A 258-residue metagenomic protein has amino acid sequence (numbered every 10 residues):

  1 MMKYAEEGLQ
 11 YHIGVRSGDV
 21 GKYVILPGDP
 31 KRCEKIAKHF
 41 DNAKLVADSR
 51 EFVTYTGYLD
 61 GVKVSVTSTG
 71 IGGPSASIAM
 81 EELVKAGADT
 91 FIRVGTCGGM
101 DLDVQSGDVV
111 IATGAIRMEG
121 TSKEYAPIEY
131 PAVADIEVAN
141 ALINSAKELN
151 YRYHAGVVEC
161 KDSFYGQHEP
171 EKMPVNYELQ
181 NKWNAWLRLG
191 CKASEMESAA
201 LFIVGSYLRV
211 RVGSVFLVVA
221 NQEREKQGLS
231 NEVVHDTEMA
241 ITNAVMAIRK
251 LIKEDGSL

Functional and structural regions predicted by a protein language model:
M1-A141: Metabolite-binding pocket within alpha/beta catalytic cores that recognizes anionic/polar moieties
I25-L26, P30-C33, T69-A76, P131 (+7 more regions): Generic structural signal for well-ordered, non-membrane alpha-helical segments in soluble metabolic enzymes
A43-D48, N150-V157, K253-L258: Flexible, glycine/charged-enriched surface loops at secondary-structure junctions
D89-T90, K192, R211: Short acidic/polar active-site loop segments enriched in Thr and Asp
A132-G190: Active-site rim beta-loop-alpha module in soluble metabolic enzymes
A141-L149, V204, N243-E254: Generic non-transmembrane alpha-helical segments
A199-V233: Zn-dependent metallopeptidase/amidohydrolase metal-coordination segment
Q222-L258: His/Asp/Glu-rich mid-to-C-terminal helical/loop segments that flank catalytic regions of hydrolases
